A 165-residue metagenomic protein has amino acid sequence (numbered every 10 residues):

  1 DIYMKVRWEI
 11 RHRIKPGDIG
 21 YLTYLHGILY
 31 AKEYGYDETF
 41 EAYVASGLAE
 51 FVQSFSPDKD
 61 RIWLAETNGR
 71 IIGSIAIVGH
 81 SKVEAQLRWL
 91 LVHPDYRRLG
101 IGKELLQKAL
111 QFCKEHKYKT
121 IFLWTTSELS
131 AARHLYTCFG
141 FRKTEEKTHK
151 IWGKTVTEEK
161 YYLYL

Functional and structural regions predicted by a protein language model:
D1-Y3: Short, Lys/Arg-enriched N-terminal segments with co-localized hydrophobic residues within the first ~10-30 amino acids
K5-E9, K15, K119-L165: C-terminal "cap" of GNAT-fold acetyltransferases
W8, H12-D95, K103-K108, F112 (+3 more regions): Acetyl-CoA-dependent GNAT
